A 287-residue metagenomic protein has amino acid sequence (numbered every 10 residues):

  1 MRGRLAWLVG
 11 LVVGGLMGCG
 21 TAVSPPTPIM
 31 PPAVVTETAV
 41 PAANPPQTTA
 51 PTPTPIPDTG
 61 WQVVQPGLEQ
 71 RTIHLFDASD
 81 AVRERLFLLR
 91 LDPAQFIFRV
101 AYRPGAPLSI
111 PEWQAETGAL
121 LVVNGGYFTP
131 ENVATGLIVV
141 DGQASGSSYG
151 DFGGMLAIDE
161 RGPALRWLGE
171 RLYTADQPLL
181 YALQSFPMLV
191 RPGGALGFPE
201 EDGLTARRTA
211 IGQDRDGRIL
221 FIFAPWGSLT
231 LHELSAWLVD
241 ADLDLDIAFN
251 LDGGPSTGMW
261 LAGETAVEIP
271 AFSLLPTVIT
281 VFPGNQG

Functional and structural regions predicted by a protein language model:
M1-L8: Bacterial N-terminal signal peptides that target proteins for export
L8-G18: Bacterial N-terminal signal peptides
L16, G20-S148: Zymogen propeptides
G20-A22, V123, T129-E201: Active-site-adjacent helix-turn-beta-strand microarchitecture at beta-sheet edges that either contains or buttresses
R83-L86, E116-G118, D151, Q184 (+2 more regions): Extracytoplasmic
L91-A94, A157-P163, R191-G193, Q213-G217 (+2 more regions): Short acidic-glycine loop/turn motifs at beta-strand connectors
L121-G125, I158, I247-L251: General beta-strand structural signal in soluble alpha/beta enzymes
E131-G150, P199-N250, S256-G287: Conserved, well-ordered active-site substructure
